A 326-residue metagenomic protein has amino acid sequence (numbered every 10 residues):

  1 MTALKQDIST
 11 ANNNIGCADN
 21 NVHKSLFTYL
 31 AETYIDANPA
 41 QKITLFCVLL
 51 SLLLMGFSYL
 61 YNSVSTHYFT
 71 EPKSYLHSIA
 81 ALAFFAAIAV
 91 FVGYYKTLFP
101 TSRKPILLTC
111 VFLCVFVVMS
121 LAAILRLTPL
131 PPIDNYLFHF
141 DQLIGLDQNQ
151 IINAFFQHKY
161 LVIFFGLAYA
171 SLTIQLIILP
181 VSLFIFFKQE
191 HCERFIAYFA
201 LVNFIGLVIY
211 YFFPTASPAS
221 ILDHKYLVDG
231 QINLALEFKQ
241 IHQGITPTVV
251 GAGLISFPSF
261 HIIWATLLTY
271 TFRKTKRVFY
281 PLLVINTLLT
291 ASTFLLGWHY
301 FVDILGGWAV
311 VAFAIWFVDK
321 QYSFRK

Functional and structural regions predicted by a protein language model:
T2-A37: Membrane-interfacial, low-structure loops and terminal tails that flank and connect transmembrane helices in multi-pass
H23-L26, A31-A81, T101, P105-L176: N-terminal transmembrane-helix/juxtamembrane module of multi-pass inner/ER membrane proteins
N38, T66-P72, G93-P105, F184-R194 (+1 more regions): Membrane-interface helix-boundary motifs at transmembrane edges
L76, L161-L176, A252-R273, L305: Membrane-interface loop-to-helix entry segments
R103-F112, I177-P214, I221-K225: Interfacial segments of alpha-helical transmembrane regions
I178-I185, I262-F279, A309-V318: Membrane-interfacial alpha-helical segments at the cytosolic side of multi-pass membrane proteins
V208-K274: Membrane-interfacial catalytic/cofactor-binding modules of polytopic membrane enzymes
S256, L288-A314: Interfacial helix-loop-helix junctions of multi-pass membrane proteins
